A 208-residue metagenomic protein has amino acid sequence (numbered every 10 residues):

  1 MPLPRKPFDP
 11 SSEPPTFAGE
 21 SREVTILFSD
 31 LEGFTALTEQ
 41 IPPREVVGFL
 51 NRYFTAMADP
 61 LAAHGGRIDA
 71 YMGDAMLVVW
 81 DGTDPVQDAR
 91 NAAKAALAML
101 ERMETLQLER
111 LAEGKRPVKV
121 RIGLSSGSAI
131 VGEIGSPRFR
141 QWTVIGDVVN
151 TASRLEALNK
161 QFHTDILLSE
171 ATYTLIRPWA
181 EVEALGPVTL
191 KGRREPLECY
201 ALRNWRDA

Functional and structural regions predicted by a protein language model:
P2-A18, L197, A201-A208: Intrinsically disordered or compositionally simple regulatory linkers and C-terminal tails in signal-transduction
P4-K6, I26, Q87-R90, L190-R194: Conserved catalytic cores of large enzyme domains
F8-D9, E39, A58, A62 (+4 more regions): Two-component transmitter module helix at the DHp-CA junction of histidine kinases
E13-K94, K160: Catalytic NTP-binding/metal-coordinating core of nucleotidyl cyclase/transferase enzymes
S29, P60-N91, T105-D147, R177 (+1 more regions): Catalytic core of nucleotidyl cyclases, primarily class III adenylyl/guanylyl cyclases
M99-R102, L106-E109, P137, T151 (+2 more regions): Conserved, well-folded catalytic cores of nucleic-acid-processing and energy-transducing macromolecular machines
S125, I134, D147-E170, K191: Catalytic/regulatory signature loops of cyclic-dinucleotide turnover enzymes and related class III nucleotidyl cyclases
A129, K160-A208: Cytosolic regulatory/linker segments at or just downstream of nucleotide-handling modules in signal-transduction
